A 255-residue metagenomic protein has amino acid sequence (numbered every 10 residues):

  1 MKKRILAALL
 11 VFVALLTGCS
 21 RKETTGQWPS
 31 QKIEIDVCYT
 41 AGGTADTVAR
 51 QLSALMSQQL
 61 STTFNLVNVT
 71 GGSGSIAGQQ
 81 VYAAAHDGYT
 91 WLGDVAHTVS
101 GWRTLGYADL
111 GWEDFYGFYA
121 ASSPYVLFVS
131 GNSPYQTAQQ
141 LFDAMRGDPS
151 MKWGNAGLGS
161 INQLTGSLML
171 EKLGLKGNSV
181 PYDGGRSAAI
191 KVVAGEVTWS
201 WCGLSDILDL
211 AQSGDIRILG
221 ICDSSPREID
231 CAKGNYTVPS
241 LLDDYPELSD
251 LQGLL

Functional and structural regions predicted by a protein language model:
M1-S30: Short, low-complexity disordered leader/linker segments with a strong preference for bacterial N-terminal type II
R21-E113, L158, N162, L175-D206 (+1 more regions): N-terminal (or domain-start) structured segment
T40-G42, A96, S130-Y135, N155-S160 (+1 more regions): Short coil/turn segments
M56, Q80-Y89, W102-S187, P246-L255: Hinge/capping helix and adjacent helix->loop/strand transition within the periplasmic-binding protein
N68, G93, G117-Y119, N155 (+3 more regions): Structural signal for conserved beta-strand scaffold positions within catalytic alpha/beta enzyme cores
P149-S150, V197, I216: Short, high-confidence coil segments that cap the C-terminus of an alpha-helix and link into the following beta-strand
I207-L255: C-terminal lobe and pocket-closing loops of periplasmic/extracytoplasmic Venus-flytrap solute-binding proteins
